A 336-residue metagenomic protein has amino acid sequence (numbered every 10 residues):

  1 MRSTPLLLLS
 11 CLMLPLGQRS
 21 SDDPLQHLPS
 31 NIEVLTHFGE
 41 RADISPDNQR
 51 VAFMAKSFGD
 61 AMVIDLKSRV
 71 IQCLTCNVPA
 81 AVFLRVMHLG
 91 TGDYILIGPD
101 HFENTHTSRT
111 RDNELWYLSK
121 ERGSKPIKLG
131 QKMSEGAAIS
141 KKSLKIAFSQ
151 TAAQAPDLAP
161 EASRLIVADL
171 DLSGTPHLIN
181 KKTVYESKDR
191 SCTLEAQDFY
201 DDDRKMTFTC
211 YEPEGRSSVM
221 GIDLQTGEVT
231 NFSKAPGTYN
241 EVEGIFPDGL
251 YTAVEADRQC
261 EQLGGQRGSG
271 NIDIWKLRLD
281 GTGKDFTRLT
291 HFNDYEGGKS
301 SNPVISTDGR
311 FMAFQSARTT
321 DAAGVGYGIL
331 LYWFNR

Functional and structural regions predicted by a protein language model:
R2-L8: Sec-dependent signal peptide recognition, specifically the positively charged N-region followed immediately by
L9-G17: Hydrophobic h-region of N-terminal signal peptides that target proteins for export in Gram-negative bacteria
R19-R336: Sequence signature of WD/YWTD-type beta-propeller architectures
